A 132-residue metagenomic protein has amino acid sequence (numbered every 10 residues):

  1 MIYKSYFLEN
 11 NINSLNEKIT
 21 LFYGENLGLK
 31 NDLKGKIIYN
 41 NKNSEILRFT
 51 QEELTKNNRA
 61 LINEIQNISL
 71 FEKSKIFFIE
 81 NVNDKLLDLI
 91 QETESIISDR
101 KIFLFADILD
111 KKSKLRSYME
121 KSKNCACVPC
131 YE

Functional and structural regions predicted by a protein language model:
M1-T20, E25-E132: Non-catalytic interfacial helical region
